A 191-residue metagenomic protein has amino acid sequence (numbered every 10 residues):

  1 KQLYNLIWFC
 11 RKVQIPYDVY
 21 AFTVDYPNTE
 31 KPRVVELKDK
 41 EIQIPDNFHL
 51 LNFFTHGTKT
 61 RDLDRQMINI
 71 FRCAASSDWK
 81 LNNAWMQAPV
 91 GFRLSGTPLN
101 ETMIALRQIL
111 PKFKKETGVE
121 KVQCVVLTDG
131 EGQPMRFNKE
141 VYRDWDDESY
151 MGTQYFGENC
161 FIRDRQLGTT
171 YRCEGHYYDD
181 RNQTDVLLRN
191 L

Functional and structural regions predicted by a protein language model:
Q2-L191: Acidic, glycine-rich A-domain
